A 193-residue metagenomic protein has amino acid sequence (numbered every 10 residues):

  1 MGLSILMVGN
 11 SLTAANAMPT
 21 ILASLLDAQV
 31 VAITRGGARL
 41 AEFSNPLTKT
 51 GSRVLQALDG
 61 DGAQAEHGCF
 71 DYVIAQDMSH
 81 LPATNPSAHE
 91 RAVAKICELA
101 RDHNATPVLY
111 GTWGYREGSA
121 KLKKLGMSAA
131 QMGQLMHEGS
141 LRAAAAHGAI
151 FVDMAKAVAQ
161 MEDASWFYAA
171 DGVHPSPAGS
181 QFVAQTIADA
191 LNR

Functional and structural regions predicted by a protein language model:
L3-V8, L12-A94, R101: Conserved SGNH/GDSL esterase-like catalytic core that processes O-acyl groups on lipids and polysaccharides
M7, A17, I21, C69 (+6 more regions): Extracytoplasmic/secreted proteins, especially bacterial periplasmic and envelope-associated proteins
V31-I33, V108, I150-V152: General small-molecule cofactor/ligand-binding pocket signal
T34-L40, G114-E117, A157-A159: Acidic helix-start/capping segments at beta-turn-to-alpha-helix junctions
Y72, M78-N85, Y115-Q134: Serine-dependent acyl-ester chemistry module
D77, L109-T112: A cross-domain feature marking catalytic cores of carbohydrate-active enzymes and several ubiquitous metabolic/repair
E98-V108, A149: A short helix->loop->beta-strand "cap" motif at the edges of active sites that frequently abuts
A120-R193: Catalytic His-Asp segment of secreted/periplasmic serine-dependent ester chemistry enzymes
